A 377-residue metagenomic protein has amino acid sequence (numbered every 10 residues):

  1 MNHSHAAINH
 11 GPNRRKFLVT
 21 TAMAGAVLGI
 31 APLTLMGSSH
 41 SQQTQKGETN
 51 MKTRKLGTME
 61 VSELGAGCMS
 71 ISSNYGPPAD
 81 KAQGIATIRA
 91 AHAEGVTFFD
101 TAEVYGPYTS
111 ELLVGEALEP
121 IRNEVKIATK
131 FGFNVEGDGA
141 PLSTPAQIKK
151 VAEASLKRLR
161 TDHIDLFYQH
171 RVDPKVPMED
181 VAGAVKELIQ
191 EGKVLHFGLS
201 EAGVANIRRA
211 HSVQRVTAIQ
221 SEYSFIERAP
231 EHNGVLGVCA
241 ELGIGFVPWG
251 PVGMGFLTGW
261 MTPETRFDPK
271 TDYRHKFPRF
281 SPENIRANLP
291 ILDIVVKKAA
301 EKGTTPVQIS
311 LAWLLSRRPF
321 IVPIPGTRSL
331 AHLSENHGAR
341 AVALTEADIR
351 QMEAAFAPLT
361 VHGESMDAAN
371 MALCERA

Functional and structural regions predicted by a protein language model:
M1-K16, S39: N-terminal secretory signal peptides
N13-A31: N-terminal export leaders
L33-G65: C-terminal segment of N-terminal export signals and the immediately downstream linker at the start of the mature
G57-Y75, A128-G139: N-terminal small/glycine-rich loop or linker at the start of catalytic domains across soluble metabolic enzymes
V61-G65, F98, E124-A128, H163-L166 (+4 more regions): Structural preference for beta-strand elements that scaffold enzyme active sites
P78-A91, T144-R158, A205-I207: Short, acidic/polar
D100-A117, R171: Glycine-rich, proline-tolerant flexible connector loops at the mouths of alpha/beta enzymes
V176-L359, M371-R376: Beta/alpha (TIM)-barrel catalytic core signal, keyed to glycine-rich beta->alpha loops juxtaposed to Asp/Glu that bind
